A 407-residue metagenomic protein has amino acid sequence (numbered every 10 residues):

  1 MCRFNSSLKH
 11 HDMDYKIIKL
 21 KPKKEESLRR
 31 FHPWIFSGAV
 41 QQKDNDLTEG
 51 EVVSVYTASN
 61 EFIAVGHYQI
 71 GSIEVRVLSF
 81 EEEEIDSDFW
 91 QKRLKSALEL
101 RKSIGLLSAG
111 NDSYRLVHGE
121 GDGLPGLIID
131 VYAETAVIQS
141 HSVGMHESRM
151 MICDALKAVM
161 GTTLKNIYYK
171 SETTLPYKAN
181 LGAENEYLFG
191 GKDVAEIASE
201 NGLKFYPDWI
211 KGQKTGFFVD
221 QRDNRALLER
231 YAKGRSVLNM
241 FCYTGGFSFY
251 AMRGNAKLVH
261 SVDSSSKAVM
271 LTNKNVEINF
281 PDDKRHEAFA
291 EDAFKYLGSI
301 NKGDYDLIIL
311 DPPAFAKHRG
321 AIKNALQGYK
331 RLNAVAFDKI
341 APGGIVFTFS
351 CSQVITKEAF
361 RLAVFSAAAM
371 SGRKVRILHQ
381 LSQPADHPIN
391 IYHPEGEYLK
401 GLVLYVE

Functional and structural regions predicted by a protein language model:
D12-A133: Non-catalytic accessory regions of SAM-dependent methyltransferases
V117-D130, H146-F218, A226: Non-catalytic substrate-recognition/targeting regions of SAM-dependent transferases
G234-F241: Conserved class I S-adenosyl-L-methionine
T244-A256: Conserved SAM-binding loop of SAM-dependent methyltransferases across substrates and taxa, primarily the Class I
L258-D263: Conserved SAM-binding motif I beta-strand of class I
V269-D304: S-adenosyl-L-methionine
D304, I345-E407: C-terminal catalytic and target-recognition region of SAM-dependent MTase-like enzymes, primarily methyltransferases
D306-V335: Mobile active-site "lid"/loop adjacent to the S-adenosyl-L-methionine
